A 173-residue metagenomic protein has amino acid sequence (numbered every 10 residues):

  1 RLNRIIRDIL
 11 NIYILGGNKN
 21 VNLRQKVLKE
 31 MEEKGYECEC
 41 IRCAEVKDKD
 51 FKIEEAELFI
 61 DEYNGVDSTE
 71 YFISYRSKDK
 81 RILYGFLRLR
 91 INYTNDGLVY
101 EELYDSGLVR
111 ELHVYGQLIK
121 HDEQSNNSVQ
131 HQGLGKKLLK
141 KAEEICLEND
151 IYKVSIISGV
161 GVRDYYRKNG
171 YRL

Functional and structural regions predicted by a protein language model:
R1-S106, R110, D122-Q130: C-terminal scaffold of the Radical SAM
I6-D8, H113, V160-V162: Active-site-proximal loop/turn and secondary-structure-junction residues that shape catalytic pockets, frequently
D48, V114-I119, A142: Long C-terminal interaction/binding lobes of large macromolecular proteins
S125-I145: Conserved acetyl-CoA-binding loop-helix of GNAT-fold acetyltransferases
E144-S158: Conserved GNAT acetyl-CoA-binding A-motif
S158-L173: Conserved active-site alpha-helix within GNAT-family acetyltransferase domains
